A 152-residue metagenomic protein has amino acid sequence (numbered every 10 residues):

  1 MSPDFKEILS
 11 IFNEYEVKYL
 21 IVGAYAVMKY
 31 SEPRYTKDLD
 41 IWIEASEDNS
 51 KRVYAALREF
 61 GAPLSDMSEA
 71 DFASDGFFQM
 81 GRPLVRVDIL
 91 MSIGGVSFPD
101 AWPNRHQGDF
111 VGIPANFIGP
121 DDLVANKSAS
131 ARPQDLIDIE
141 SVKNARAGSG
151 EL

Functional and structural regions predicted by a protein language model:
M1-L152: Compositionally biased terminal segments of proteins
